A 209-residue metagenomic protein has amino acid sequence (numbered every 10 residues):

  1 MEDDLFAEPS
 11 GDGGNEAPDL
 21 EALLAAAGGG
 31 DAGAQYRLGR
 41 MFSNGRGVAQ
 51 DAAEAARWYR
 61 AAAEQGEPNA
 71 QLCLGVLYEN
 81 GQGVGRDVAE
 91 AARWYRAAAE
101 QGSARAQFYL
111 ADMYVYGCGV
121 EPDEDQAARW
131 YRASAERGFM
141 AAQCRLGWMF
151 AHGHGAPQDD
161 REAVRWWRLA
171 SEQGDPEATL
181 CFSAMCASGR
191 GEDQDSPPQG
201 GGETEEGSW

Functional and structural regions predicted by a protein language model:
E2-L5, G14-N15, L180-W209: Terminal, low-structured helical/coil segments at or just beyond the last alpha-helical repeat
E2-N44: N-terminal segments that cap or nucleate solenoid repeat domains
G11-P18, D51-A52, D87-V88, D123-E124 (+1 more regions): Helix-turn-helix repeat elements of alpha-solenoid scaffolds
R37-N44, V48, C73-N80, V84 (+5 more regions): Hydrophobic face of amphipathic alpha-helices that form TPR/SEL1-like repeat modules and related alpha-solenoid
